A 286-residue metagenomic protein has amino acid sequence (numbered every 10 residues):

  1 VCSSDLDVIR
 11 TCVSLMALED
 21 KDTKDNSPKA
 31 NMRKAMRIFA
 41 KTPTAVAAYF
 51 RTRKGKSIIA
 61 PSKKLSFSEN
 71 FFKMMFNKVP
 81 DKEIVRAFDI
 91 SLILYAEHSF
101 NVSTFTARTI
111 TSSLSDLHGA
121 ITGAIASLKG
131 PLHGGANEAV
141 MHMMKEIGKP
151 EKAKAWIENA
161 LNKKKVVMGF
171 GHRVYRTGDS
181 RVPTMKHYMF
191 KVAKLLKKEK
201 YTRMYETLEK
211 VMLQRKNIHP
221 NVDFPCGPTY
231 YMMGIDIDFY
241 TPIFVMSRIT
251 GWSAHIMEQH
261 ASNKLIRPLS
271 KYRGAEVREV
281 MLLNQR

Functional and structural regions predicted by a protein language model:
V1-R286: Hydrophobic alpha-helical bundle cores within soluble ligand-binding/oligomerization subdomains
